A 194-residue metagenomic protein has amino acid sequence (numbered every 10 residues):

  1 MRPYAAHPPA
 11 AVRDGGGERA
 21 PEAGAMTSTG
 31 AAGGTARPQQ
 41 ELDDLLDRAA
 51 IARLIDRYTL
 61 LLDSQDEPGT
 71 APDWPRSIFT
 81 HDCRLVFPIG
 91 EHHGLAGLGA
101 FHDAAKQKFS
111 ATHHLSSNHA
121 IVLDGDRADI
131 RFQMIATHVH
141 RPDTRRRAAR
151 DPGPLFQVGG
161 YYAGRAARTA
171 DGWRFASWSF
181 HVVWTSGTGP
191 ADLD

Functional and structural regions predicted by a protein language model:
R2-R13, G17, E22-Q39, Q107-N118 (+1 more regions): A beta-strand edge to alpha-helix "cap/lid" segment located at domain peripheries
A31, P38, L54-I55, I78 (+2 more regions): General secondary-structure edge motif
D47-A49, E91, P152, A163: Alpha-helical interaction segments
D47-E67: Short, aromatic-enriched amphipathic alpha-helices that serve as compact interaction elements
L62-Q65, G69-F79, A149-G159: Glycine-rich, flexible loop segments associated with nucleotide phosphate handling
S64, A71-A136: A solvent-exposed, acidic/Ser-Thr-rich amphipathic alpha-helical stretch
